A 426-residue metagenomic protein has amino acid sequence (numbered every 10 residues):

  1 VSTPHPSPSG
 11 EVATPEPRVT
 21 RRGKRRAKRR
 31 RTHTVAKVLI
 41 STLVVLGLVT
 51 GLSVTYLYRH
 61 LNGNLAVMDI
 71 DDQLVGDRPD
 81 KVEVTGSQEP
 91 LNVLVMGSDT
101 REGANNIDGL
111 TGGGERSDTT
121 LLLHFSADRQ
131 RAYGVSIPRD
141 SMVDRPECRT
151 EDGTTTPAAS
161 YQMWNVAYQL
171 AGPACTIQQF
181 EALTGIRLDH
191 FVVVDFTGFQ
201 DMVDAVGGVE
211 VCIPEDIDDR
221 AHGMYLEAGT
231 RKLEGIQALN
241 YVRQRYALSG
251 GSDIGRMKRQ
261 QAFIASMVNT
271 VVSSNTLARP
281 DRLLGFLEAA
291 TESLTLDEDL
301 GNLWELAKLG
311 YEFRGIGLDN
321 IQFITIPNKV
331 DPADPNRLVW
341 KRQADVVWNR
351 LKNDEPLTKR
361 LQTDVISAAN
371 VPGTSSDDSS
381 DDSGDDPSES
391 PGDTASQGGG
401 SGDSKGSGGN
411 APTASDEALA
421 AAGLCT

Functional and structural regions predicted by a protein language model:
S2-T426: Non-catalytic, solvent-exposed segments at the cell envelope interface
